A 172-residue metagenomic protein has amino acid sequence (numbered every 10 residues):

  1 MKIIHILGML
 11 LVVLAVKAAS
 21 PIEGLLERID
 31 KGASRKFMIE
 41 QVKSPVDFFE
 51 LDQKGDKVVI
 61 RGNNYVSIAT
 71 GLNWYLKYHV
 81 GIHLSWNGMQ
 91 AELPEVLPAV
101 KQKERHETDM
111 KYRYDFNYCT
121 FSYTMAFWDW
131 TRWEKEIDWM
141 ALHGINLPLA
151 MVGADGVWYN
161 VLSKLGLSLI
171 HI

Functional and structural regions predicted by a protein language model:
K2-M9: Sec-dependent signal peptide recognition, specifically the positively charged N-region followed immediately by
L10-K17: Hydrophobic h-region of N-terminal signal peptides that target proteins for export in Gram-negative bacteria
K17-G32: Generic start-of-chain signal for non-secretory N-termini
P21, L25, S44-V46, K54-H171: Feature activates predominantly on carbohydrate-active enzymes
D30-K36, V42-K54: N-terminal regions that are enriched for targeting/export leaders and immediately downstream pro/stem segments
